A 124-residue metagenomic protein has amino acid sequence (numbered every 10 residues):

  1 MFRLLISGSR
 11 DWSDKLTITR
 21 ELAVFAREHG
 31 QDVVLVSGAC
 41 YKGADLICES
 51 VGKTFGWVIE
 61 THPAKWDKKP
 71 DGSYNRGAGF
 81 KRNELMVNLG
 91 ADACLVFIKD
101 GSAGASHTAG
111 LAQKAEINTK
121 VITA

Functional and structural regions predicted by a protein language model:
M1-L16: Glycine-rich phosphate-binding "P-loop"
W12-A124: Acidic/glycine-enriched connector segments
